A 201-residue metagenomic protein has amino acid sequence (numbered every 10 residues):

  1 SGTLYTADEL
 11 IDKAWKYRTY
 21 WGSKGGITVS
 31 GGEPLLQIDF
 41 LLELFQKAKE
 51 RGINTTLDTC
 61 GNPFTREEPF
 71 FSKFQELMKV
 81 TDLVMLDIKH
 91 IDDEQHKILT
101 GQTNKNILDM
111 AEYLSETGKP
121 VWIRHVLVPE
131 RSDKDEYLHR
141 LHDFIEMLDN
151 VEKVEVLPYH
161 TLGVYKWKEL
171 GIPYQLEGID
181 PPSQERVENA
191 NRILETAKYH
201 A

Functional and structural regions predicted by a protein language model:
S1-L4: Canonical Radical SAM [4Fe-4S] cluster-binding loop centered on the CxxxCxxC motif and its immediate flanking residues
I11-L157, L162: Conserved AdoMet/S-adenosylmethionine-binding subsite of the radical SAM
D143-E146, E152, K168-I193: A structural motif corresponding to the C-terminal lobe/cap of the Radical SAM core domain
T196-A201: Radical SAM enzyme core and accessory elements
